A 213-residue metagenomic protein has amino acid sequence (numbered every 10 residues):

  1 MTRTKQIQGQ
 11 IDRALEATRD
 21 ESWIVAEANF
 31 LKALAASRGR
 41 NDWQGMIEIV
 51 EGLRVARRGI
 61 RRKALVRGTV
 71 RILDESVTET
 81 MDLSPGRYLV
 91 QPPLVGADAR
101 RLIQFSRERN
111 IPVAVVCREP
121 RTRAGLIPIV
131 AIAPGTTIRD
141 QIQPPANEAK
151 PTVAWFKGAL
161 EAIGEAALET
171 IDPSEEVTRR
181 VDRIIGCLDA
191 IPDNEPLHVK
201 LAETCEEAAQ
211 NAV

Functional and structural regions predicted by a protein language model:
R3, Q10, N29-F30, G45 (+4 more regions): TPR repeat positional signature
I7, A14-A17, L34, I47 (+3 more regions): Conserved small-residue packing positions in alpha-helical repeats and bundles
I11, L15-R19, V25, R38 (+1 more regions): Hydrophobic/aromatic side-chain positions at a characteristic register within alpha-helices of tetratricopeptide repeats
I24-R61, C187-L201: Short, charge-rich amphipathic alpha-helical segments embedded in non-transmembrane helical bundles/solenoids
E51-S76, A208-V213: Alpha-helical linker/edge segments of TPR/alpha-solenoid repeat scaffolds and analogous pre-/post-domain helices
L83-T137: Extended alpha-helical scaffolding regions
N147-V213: Extended, charged low-complexity segments that frequently continue into or abut oligomerization scaffolds
